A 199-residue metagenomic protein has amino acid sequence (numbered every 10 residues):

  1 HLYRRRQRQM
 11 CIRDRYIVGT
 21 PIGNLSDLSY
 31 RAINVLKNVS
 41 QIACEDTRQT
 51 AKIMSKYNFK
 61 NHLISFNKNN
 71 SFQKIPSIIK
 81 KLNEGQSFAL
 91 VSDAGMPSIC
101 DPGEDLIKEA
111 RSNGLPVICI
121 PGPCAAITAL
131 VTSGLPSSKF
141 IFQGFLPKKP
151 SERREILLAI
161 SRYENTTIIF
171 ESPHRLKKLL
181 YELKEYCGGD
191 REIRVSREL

Functional and structural regions predicted by a protein language model:
H1-I12: Single conserved hydrophobic/aromatic residue that forms the stacking wall/gate of nucleotide- or nucleobase-binding
R15, G85-A89, N165-T166: Loop/turn-to-beta-strand initiation segments
I22-G23, D93-P97, P173-R175: Short glycine-rich anion-binding loops that position phosphate/pyrophosphate groups of nucleotides and phosphorylated
S40-D46: A short beta-strand/loop micro-motif in the catalytic core of glycosyltransferases that engages the nucleotide-sugar
F66-F72, L146-K149: Conserved helicase motor
N83-Q143: Short glycine-cluster motifs
I141-R162: A short, charged helix-loop
N165-T166, F170-L199: A contiguous loop/helix-start segment that scaffolds small-molecule binding in enzyme catalytic cores
